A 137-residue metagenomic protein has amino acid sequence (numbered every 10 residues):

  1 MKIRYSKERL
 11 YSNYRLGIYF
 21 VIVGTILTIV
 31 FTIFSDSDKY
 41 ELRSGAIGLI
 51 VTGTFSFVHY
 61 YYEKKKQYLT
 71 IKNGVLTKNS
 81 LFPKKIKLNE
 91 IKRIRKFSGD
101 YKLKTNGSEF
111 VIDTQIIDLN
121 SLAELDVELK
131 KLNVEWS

Functional and structural regions predicted by a protein language model:
M1-S37: N-terminal membrane-targeting/pre-transmembrane regions
Y5, T105-S137: A membrane-cytosol interface segment of integral membrane proteins
V21, T28-T32, L49-T52, F57-Y60: Hydrophobic alpha-helical segments of integral membrane proteins
I33-Y40, K64, Y68: Transmembrane helix-loop junctions in multipass membrane proteins, especially transporters and channels
S37-I50: Hydrophobic alpha-helical transmembrane segments
T52-K85: Conserved beta-hairpin
L76, K84-Y101: Phosphoinositide-dependent membrane-docking surfaces
